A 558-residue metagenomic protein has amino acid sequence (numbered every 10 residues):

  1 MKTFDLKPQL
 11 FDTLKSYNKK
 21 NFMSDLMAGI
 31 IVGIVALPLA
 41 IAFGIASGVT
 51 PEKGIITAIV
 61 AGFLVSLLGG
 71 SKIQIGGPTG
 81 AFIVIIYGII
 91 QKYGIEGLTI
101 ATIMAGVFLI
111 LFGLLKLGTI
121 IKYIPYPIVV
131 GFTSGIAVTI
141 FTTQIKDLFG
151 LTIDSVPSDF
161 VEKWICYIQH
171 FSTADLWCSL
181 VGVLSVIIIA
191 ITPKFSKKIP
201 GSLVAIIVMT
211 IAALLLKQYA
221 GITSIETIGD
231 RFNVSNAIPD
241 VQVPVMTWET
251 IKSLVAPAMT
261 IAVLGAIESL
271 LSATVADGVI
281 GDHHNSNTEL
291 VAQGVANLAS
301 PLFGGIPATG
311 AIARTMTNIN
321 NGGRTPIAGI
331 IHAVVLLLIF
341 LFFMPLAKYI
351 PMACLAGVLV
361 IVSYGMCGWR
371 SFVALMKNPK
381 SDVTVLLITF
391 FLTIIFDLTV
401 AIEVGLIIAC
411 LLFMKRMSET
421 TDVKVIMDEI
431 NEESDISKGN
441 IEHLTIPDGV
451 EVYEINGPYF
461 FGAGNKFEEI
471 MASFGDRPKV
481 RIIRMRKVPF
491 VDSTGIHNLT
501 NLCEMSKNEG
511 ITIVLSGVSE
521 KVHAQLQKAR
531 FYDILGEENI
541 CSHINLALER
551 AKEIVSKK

Functional and structural regions predicted by a protein language model:
M1-M427, E432, R530: Transmembrane helical cores of multi-pass ion-transport proteins
A28, V186, A190, N465 (+3 more regions): Short, contiguous clusters of charged residues that form electrostatic/catalytic patches at enzyme active sites, used
G76, G131, L515-S516, C541: Active-site-adjacent beta-strand anchor residues
I86, W164, F467-M471, A547 (+1 more regions): Generic hydrophobic alpha-helical segments
G365-I534, K552-K558: The feature marks cytosolic C-terminal regulatory regions of anion transporters and related permeases
I534-R550: Short acidic-hydrophobic, aromatic-tinged amphipathic segments that line or gate anion-handling sites
